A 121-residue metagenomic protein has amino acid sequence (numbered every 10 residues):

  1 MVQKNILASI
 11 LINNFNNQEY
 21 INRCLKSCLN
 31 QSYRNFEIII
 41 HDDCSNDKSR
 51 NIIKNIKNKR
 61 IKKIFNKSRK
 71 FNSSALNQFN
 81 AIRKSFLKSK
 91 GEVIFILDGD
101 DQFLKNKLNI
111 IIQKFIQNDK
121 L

Functional and structural regions predicted by a protein language model:
M1-L121: Nucleotide-sugar donor-binding/catalytic module of glycosyltransferases that assemble extracellular/cell-envelope
